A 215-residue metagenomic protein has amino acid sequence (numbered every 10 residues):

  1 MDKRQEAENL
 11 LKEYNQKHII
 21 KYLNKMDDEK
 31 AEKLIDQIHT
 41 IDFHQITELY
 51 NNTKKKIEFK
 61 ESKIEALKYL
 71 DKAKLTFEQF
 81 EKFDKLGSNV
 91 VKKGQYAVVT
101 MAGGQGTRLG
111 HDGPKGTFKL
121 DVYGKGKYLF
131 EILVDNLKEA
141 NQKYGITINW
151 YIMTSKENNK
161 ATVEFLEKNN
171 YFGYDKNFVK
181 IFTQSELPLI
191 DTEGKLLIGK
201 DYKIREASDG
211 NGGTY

Functional and structural regions predicted by a protein language model:
M1-A7: Charged, compositionally biased N-terminal leader segments and the immediate start of the first structured element
D2, E13-Y14, V90-K93: Short hydrophobic/aromatic segments of transmembrane alpha-helices and their interfaces
A7, L11-Q79: Low-complexity, highly charged intrinsically disordered N-terminal segments that act as targeting/localization
D28-E29, I41, Q105-T107, K156-T162: Gly/Ser/Thr-rich loops at beta-strand to alpha-helix junctions that form or flank small-molecule/cofactor-binding
I64-L67, L109, T117: Short clusters of hydrophobic/aromatic residues that line enzyme substrate/ligand-binding pockets
K72-Y96, H111, K115-Y215: Domain-scale recognition of functional cores that engage charged ligands
Q95-G103: Short, hydrophobic/glycine-enriched beta-strand segments
A102-G106, S185: Short glycine-enriched loops at secondary-structure junctions
